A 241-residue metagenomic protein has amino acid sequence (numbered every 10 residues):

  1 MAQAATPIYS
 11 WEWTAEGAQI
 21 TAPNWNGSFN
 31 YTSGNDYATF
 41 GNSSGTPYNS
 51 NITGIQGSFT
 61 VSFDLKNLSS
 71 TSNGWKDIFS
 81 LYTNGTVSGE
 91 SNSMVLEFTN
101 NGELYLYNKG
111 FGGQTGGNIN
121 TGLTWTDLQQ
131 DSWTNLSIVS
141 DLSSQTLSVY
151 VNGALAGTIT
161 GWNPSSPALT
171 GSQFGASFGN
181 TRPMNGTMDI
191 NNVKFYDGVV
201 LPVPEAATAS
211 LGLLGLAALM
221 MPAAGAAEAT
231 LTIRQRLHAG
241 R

Functional and structural regions predicted by a protein language model:
I8-T39: Short, tryptophan-glycine- and acidic/Ser/Thr-enriched carbohydrate-recognition patches
A38-F59, T121-T126: Short surface loop/edge beta-strand patches of beta-sandwich-type extracellular domains that form ligand-contact sites
S50-S69, D77, V193: A carbohydrate-recognition surface predominantly in extracellular/luminal proteins
K76-K109: Glycan-recognition/cleft segments
N108-N135: Short, aromatic/His-centered strand-loop micro-motif at the edge of beta-sheets
S132-S140, V149: Short tryptophan-centered beta-strand motifs in secreted/extracellular beta-sheet-rich domains of glycan-recognition
I159-D189: Flexible glycan-contacting loops in extracellular carbohydrate-active proteins
P204-E228: A short, hydrophobic C-terminal helix/tail in secreted or cell-surface proteins
